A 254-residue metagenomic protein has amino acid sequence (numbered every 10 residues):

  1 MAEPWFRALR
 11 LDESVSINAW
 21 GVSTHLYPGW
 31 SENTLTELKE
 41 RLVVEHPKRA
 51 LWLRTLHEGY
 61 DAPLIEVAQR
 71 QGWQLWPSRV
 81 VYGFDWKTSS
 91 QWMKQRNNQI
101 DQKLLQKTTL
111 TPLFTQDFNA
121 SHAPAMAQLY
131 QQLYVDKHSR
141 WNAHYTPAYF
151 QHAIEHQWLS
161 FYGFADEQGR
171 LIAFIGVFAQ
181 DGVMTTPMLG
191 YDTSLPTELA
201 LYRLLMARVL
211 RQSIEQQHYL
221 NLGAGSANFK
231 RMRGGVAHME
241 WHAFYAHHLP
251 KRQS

Functional and structural regions predicted by a protein language model:
M1-E3, I17-S31, E40-R49, T55-T111 (+1 more regions): Terminal substrate-recognition subdomain of acyl/acetyltransferases
M1-V43, L171-L195, W241: Conserved donor-binding loop and adjoining core beta-sheet/short helix segment in diverse acyl/aminoacyl transferases
N33-R49, L204-H218: Conserved acyl-CoA
T36, A120, A143-H144, L199-R203 (+1 more regions): Conserved structured core elements
L42, L53-A68, W73-Q74, K87-T197: A conserved beta-strand-loop-helix scaffold within acyl/acetyltransferase catalytic domains
L51-R54, Y219-N221: Short catalytic-loop micro-motif centered on adjacent basic/acidic residues
Y149-R252: Aromatic (often tryptophan-rich) hydrophobic motifs at membrane interfaces
